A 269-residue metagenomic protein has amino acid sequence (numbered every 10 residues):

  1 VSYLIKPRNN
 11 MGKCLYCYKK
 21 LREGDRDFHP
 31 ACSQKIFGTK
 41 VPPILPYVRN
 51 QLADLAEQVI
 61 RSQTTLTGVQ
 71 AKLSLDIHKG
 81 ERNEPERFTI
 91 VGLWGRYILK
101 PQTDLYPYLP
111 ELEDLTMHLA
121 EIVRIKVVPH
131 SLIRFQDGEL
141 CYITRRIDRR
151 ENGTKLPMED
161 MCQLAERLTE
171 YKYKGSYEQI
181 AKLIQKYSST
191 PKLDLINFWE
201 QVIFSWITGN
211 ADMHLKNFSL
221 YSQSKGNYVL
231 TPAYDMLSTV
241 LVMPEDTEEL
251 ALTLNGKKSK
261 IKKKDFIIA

Functional and structural regions predicted by a protein language model:
V1-A53, K186, N227-L230, A269: Regulatory N- and C-terminal appendages and interdomain linkers associated with kinase/kinase-like NTP transferase
Y18-F28, H78-P85, L215-N217: N-terminal short leaders/motifs
F28-Q34, T67-D76, F135-C141, T154-M161 (+4 more regions): Short, mixed-charge, low-aromatic patches
P43-P46, R87-V91, G153-T154, S238-V242: Short hydrophobic/aromatic-rich motifs at helix boundaries and adjacent loops
Q51-K172: Conserved ATP-binding subdomain of kinase catalytic cores across diverse folds
D104-I122, S176-V242: Conserved kinase catalytic-core segment
D160, L164-Q179, L183, Q223-A269: Catalytic-core segments of enzymes that bind and process phosphorylated/nucleotide-bearing substrates
